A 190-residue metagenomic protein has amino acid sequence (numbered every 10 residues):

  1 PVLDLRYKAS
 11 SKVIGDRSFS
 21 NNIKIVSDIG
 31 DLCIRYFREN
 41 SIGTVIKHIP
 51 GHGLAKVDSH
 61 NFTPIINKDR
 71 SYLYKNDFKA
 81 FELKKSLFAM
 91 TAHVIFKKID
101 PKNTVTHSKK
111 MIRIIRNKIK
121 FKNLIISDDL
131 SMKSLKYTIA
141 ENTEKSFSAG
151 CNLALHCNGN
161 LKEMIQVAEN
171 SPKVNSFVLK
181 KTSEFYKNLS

Functional and structural regions predicted by a protein language model:
P1-S10, P50-A55: Mobile beta-alpha loop/short-helix "lid" or hinge segments that flank ligand
A9-F19, D58-P64: Surface-exposed, active-site-proximal loop segments in enzymatic domains
K12, S18-S27, D31: Active-site-proximal segment of RNA-dependent polymerases
D28-R38, I42-F177, E184: Second-shell residues forming the walls of enzyme active-site clefts
K180-S190: A short, charged, Gly/Pro-tolerant segment at domain boundaries
